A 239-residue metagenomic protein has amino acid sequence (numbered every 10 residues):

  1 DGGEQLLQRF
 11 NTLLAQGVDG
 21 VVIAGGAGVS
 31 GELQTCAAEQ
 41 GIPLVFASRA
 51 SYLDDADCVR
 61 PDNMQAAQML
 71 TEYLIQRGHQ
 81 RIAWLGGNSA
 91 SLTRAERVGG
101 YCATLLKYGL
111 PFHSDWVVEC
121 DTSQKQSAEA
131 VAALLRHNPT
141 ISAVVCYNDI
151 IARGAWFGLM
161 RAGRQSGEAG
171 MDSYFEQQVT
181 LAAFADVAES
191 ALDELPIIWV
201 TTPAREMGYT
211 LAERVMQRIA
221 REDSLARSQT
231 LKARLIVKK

Functional and structural regions predicted by a protein language model:
D1-E72, R136, T140: Alpha-helical recognition/docking segments in bacterial nutrient-uptake and carbohydrate-utilization systems
D1-Q5, A27, C58-M69, L85-A130 (+4 more regions): Hinge/beta->alpha junction and helix N-cap segments in small-molecule ligand-binding domains
G17, G78, G109: Conserved functional loop/turn residues at catalytic and ligand-binding sites
T71-I82: Glycine-rich phosphate/diphosphate-binding loops that line cofactor/substrate pockets in enzymes
A132-K239: Flexible loop/turn connectors
